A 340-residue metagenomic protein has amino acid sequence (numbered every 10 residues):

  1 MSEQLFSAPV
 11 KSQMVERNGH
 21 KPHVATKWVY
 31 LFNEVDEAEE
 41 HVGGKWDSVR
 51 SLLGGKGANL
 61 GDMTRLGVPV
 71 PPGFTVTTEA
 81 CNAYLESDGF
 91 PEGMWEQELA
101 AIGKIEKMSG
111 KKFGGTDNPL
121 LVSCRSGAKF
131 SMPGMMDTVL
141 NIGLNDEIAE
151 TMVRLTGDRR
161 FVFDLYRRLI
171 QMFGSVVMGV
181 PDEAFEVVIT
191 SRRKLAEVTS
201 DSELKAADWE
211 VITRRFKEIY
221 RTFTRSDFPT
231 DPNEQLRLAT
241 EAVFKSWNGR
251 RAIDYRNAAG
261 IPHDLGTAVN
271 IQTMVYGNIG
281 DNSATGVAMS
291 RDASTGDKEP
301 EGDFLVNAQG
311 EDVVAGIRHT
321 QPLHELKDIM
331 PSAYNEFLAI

Functional and structural regions predicted by a protein language model:
S2-I340: Nucleotide/phosphate-binding sheet-loop regions of phosphoryl- and nucleotidyl-transfer enzymes
